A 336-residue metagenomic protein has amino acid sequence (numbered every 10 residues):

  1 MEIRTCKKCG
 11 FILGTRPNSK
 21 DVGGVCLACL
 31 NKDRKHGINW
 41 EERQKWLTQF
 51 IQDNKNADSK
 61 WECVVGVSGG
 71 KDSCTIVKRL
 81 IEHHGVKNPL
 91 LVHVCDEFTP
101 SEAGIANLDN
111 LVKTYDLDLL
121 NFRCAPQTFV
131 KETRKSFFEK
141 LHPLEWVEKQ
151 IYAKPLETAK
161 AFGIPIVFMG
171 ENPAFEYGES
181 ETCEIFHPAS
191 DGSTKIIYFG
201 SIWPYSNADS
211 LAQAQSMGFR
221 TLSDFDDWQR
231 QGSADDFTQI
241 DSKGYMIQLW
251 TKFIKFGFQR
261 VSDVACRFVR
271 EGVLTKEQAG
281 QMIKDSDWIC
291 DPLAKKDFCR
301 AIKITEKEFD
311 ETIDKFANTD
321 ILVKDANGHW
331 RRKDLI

Functional and structural regions predicted by a protein language model:
M1-E62, R79, H83-I336: Nucleotide-activated chemistry modules centered on ATP-dependent adenylation/adenylyltransferase
V64-D72: Short, glycine-rich nucleotide/cofactor-binding loops
K71-I76, Q150: Short glycine/serine/threonine-rich phosphate/pyrophosphate-binding segments that cradle anionic phosphate groups
